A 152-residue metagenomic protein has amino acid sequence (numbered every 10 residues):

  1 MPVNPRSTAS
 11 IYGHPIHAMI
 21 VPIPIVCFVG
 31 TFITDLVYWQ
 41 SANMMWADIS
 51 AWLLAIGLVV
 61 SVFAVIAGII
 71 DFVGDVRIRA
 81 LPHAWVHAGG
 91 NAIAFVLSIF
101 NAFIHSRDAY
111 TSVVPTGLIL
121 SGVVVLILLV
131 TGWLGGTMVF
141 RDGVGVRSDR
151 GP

Functional and structural regions predicted by a protein language model:
M1-Y12: Short, Lys/Arg-rich, polar N-terminal cytosolic tail immediately upstream of the first transmembrane signal-anchor
G13-P22, W39-V59, H83, H87: Transmembrane alpha-helix entry/boundary detector in multi-pass membrane proteins
I23-T34, W52-F72, G89-V96: Core segments of alpha-helical transmembrane spans in multipass integral membrane proteins
W39-N43, I69-R79, S106-A109: Juxtamembrane helix-break-helix junctions at the cytosolic face of small multi-pass alpha-helical membrane proteins
H87-G89, V113-V125: Individual transmembrane alpha-helices with interfacial aromatic-anchor signatures
I99-L118: Membrane-helix boundary connector in multi-pass membrane proteins
L126-G143: Membrane-water interface at the C-terminal end of transmembrane alpha helices
R141-P152: Short, highly charged, low-complexity non-transmembrane loops/tails of multi-pass membrane proteins
